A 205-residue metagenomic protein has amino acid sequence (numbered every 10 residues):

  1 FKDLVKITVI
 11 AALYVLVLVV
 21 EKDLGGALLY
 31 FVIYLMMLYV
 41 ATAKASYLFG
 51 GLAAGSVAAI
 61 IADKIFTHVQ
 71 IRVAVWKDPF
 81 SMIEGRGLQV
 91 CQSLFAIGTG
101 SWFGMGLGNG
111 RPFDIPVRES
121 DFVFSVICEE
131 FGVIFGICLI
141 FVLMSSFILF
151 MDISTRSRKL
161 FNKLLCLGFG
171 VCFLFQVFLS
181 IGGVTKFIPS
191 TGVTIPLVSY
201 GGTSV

Functional and structural regions predicted by a protein language model:
F1-Q89, S125-G183: Hydrophobic alpha-helical transmembrane segments of multi-pass inner membrane proteins, especially in bacterial systems
V20, S101, E129, P189 (+1 more regions): Short conserved micro-motifs on helix faces and helix-strand junctions that flank and scaffold key functional residues
D23-L28, G104-G108, R118-S120, I137 (+2 more regions): Transmembrane helix boundary and interhelical junction motifs in multipass membrane proteins
Y30, G108-F113, V142-L143, T185-T194: Re-entrant/interfacial helical elements at transmembrane boundaries that shape and gate the permeation pathway
I97, S101-I134: Long extracytoplasmic/lumenal interhelical loops at the membrane interface of multi-pass membrane proteins
G168-V205: Membrane helix-loop boundary segments at the extracytoplasmic
